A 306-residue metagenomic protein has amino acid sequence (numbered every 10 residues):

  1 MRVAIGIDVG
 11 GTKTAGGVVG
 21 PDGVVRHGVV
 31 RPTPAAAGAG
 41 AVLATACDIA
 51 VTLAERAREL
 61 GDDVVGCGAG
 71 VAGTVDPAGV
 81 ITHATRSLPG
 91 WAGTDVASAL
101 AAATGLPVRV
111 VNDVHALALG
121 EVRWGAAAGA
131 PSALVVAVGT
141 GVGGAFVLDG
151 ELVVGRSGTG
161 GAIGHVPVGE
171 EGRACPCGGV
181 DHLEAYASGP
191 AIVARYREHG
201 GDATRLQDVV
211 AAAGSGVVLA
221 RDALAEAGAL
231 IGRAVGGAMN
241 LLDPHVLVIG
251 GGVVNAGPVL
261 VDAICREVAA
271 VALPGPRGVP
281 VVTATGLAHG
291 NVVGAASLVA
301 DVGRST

Functional and structural regions predicted by a protein language model:
M1-G66, V75-V80, L100-L106, G120-P131 (+1 more regions): ATP-binding/phosphotransfer module of carbohydrate and carboxylate kinases, centering on a glycine-rich
D8, G68-A72, V111, V135-G141 (+1 more regions): Short beta-strand segments
T12-K13, A116, T140-G143: Conserved A3 ("GATE") glycine/threonine-rich loop of ANL adenylate-forming enzymes
G28-V30, A84, G155: Residue-level detector of high-confidence beta-strand sites
P32-P34, P89-G90, G160-A162: A short acidic/small-residue loop/turn micro-motif
V80-A92: A charged helix-plus-loop insertion that forms the helical arch/lid used to bind and gate nucleic-acid substrates
V110-N112, A118: Short loop/edge segments at beta-strand edges and connector loops that shape dinucleotide/nucleotide cofactor-binding
A130-Y186: Glycine-rich phosphate-binding loop of actin/hexokinase-like ATP-binding domains
